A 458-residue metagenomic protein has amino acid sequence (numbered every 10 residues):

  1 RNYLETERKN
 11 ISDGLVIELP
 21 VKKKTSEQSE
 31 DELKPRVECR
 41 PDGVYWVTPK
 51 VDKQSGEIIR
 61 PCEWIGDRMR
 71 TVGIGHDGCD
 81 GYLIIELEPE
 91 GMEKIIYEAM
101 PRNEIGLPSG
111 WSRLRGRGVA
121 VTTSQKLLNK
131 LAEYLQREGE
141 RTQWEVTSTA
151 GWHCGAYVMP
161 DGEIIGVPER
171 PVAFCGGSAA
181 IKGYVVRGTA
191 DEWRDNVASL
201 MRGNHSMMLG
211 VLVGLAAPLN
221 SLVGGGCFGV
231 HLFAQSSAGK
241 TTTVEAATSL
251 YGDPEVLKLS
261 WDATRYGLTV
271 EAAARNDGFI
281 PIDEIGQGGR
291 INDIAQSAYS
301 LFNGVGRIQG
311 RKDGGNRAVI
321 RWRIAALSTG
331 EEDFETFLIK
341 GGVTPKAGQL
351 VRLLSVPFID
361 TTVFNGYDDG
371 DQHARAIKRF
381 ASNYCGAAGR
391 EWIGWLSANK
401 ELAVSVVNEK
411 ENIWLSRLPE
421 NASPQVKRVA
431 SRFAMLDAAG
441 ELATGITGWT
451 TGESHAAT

Functional and structural regions predicted by a protein language model:
R1-K23, N412-W414, P419-R432, D437-A457: Modules that initiate DNA replication and primer synthesis
R1-Y3, G224-K240, V343-G348, V407-N412 (+1 more regions): Short alpha-helical "patches" and their helix-cap loops
I17-M201, V270, R275, I339 (+3 more regions): Conserved glycine-centered beta->alpha loop in an early N-terminal alpha/beta scaffold
V121, L200-L209, F233-S237, E284 (+4 more regions): Short, charged/polar micro-motifs that form catalytic or ligand-binding hotspots
P168-P254, F433: P-loop NTPase catalytic core of nucleic-acid-dependent motor ATPases
C175-Y184, N196-G203, K258-L268, G310-D313 (+1 more regions): Active-site-adjacent structural elements in folded domains
M208, A217-W392: Conserved NTP-binding/hydrolysis core of motor NTPases
A374-R432: Conserved AAA+ ATPase small/helical "lid" subdomain
